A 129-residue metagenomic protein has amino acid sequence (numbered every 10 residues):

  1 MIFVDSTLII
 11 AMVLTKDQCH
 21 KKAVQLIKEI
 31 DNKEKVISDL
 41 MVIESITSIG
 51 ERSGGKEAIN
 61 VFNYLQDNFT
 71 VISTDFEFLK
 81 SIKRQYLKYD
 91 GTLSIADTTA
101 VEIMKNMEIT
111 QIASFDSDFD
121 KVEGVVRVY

Functional and structural regions predicted by a protein language model:
M1, V101, N106-Y129: Acidic, PIN/NYN-like endoribonuclease modules and their adjacent C-terminal/linker elements
M1-I37, E51-N60: Short, well-structured N-terminal submotif of metal-dependent ribonuclease cores
D5, E44, D97, D116: Acidic active-site catalytic centers that drive phospho-/nucleotidyl reactions and related ester hydrolyses
I30-K33, D67-N68, Y89, V122: Structured helix-beta-strand junction loops
S38-E44: Short, conserved active-site loops that position catalytic residues or coordinate cofactors/metal ions across diverse
T47-E51, K105: Short glycine/serine- and small hydrophobic-enriched flexible loop segments
V71-A113: Active-site neighborhoods of divalent-metal-dependent phosphate/nucleic-acid chemistry enzymes
